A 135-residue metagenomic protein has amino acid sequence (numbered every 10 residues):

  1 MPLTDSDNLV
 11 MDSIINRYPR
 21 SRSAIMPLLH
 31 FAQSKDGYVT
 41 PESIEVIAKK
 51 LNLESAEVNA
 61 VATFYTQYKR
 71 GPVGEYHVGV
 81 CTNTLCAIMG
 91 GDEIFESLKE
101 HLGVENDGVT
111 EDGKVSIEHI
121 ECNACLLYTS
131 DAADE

Functional and structural regions predicted by a protein language model:
M1-Y38, V46-K49, A60-Y68, E93 (+1 more regions): Surface-exposed, interaction-prone regions with an acidic/low-complexity signature
I25-L29, G79-C81, S130: Short beta-strands and strand-loop turn motifs
P41: N-terminal Rossmann-like NAD(P)+-binding subdomain of aldehyde/semialdehyde dehydrogenases
A56: Key DNA-contact positions within bacterial/archaeal DNA-binding proteins
A60-V80, G103-A124: Immediate flanking context of iron-sulfur cluster ligation sites
V78, L85-H101, S130: Iron-sulfur (Fe-S) cluster-binding segments and ferredoxin-like electron-carrier domains, especially [2Fe-2S]
Y128-D134: Conserved small/polar residues in nucleotide/adenosyl-binding loops
